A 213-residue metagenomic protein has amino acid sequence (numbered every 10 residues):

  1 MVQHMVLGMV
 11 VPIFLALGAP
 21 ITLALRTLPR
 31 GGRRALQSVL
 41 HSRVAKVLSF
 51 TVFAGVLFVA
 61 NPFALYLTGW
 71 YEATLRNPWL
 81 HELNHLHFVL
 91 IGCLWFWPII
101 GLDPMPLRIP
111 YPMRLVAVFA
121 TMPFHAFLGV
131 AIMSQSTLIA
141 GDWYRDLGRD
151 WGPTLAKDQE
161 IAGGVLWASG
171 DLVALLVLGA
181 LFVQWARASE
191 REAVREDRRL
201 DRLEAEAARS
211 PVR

Functional and structural regions predicted by a protein language model:
M1-R213: Alpha-helical membrane segments of multi-pass proteins
